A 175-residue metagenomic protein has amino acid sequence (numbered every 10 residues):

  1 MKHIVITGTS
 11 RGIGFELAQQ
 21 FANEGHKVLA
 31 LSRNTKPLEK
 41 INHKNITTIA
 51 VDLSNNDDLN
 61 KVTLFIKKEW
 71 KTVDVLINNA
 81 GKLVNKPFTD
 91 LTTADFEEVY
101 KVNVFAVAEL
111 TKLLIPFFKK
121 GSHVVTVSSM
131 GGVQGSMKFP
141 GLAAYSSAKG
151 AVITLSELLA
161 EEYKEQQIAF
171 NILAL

Functional and structural regions predicted by a protein language model:
S10-R11: Conserved glycine-rich cofactor-binding loop
D74, I153, Y163-L175: Conserved Rossmann-fold SDR core element
N79-V84: Conserved NAD(P)H cofactor-binding loop of Rossmann-fold oxidoreductase domains
P87-F88, D95-E97: Substrate-binding pocket helix/loop in short-chain dehydrogenase/reductase
T111, Y145-A148, S156: Active-site helix of classical SDR
P116, E161-E162: Alpha-helical segment proximal to the catalytic Tyr-Lys
S129: Residue(s) in the substrate-gating loop at a strand-loop-helix junction that position the organic substrate next
